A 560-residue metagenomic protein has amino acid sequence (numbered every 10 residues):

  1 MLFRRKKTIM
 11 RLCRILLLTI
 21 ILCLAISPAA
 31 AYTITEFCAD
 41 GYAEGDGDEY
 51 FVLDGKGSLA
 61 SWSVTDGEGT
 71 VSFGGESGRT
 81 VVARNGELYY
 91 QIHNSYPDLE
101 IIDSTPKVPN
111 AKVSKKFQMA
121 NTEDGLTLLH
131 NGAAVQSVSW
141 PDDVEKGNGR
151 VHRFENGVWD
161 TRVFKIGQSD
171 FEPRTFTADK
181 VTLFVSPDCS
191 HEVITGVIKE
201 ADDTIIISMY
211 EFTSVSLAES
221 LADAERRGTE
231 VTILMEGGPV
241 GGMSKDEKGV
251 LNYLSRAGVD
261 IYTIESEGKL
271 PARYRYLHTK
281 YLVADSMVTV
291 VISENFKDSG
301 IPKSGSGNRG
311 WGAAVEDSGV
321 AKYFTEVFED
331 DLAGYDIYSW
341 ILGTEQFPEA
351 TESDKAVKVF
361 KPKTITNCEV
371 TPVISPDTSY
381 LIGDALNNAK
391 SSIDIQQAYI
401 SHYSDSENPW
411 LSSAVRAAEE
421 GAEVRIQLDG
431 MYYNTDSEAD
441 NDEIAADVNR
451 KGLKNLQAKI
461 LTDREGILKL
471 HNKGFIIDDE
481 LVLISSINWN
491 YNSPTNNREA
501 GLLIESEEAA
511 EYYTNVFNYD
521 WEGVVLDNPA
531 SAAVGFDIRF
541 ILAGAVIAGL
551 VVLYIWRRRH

Functional and structural regions predicted by a protein language model:
M1-R11: N-terminal secretory signal peptides that target proteins for export/translocation
L16-A25: Bacterial N-terminal signal peptides
A30-T70, F117-N121, T213: A structural motif detector for short, solvent-exposed N-terminal "entry" segments of globular domains
D48-K56, G125-L128, V151, I205: Buried hydrophobic-core signal for structured, non-transmembrane domains
E68-N110: Intrinsically disordered, low-complexity Pro/Gly/Ser/Thr-rich segments with frequent PxxP/GP/PP motifs and embedded
D98, D103-K116, T122-E123, N131-Q136 (+7 more regions): HKD-type phospholipase D/PLD-like phosphodiesterase module
D527-G544: Juxtamembrane/start-of-transmembrane alpha-helix segments at the extracytoplasmic/lumenal side of membrane anchors
G549-H560: C-terminal membrane-anchoring or membrane-association module
